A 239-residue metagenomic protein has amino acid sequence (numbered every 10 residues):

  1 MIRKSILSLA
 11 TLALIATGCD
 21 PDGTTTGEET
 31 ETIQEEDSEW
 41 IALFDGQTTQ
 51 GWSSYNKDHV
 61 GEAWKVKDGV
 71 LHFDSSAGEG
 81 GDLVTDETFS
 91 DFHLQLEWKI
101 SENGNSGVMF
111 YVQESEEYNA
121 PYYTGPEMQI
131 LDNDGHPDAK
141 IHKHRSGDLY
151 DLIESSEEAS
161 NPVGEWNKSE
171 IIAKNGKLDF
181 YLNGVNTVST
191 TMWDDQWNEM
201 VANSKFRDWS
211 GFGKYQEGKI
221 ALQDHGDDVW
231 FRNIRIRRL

Functional and structural regions predicted by a protein language model:
R3-L9: Sec-dependent signal peptide recognition, specifically the positively charged N-region followed immediately by
L9-A10, V229: A periodicity- and composition-biased signal for non-globular, repetitive helical segments
C19-L239: Carbohydrate-interacting regions of secretory-pathway proteins
